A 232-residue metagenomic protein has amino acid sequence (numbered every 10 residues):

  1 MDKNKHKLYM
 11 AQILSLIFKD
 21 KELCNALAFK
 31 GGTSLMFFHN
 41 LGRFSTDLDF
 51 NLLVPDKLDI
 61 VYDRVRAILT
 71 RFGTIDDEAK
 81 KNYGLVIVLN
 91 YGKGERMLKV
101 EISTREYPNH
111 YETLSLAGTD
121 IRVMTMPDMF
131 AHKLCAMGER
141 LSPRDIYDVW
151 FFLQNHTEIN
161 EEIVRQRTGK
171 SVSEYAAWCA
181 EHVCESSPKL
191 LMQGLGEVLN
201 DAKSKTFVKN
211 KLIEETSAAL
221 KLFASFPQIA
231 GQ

Functional and structural regions predicted by a protein language model:
M1-L27, L41, L52-Q232: Structured mid-to-C-terminal alpha-helical surface segments
F29-T33: Glycine-rich beta-strand-to-loop/alpha-helix junction loops that act as flexible
M36: Glycine-rich SAM-binding Motif I of class I
H39-S45: Glycine-rich loop at the start of a catalytic domain that most often binds anionic cofactors/ligands
D49: Acidic Asp/Glu-based divalent-cation binding sites
